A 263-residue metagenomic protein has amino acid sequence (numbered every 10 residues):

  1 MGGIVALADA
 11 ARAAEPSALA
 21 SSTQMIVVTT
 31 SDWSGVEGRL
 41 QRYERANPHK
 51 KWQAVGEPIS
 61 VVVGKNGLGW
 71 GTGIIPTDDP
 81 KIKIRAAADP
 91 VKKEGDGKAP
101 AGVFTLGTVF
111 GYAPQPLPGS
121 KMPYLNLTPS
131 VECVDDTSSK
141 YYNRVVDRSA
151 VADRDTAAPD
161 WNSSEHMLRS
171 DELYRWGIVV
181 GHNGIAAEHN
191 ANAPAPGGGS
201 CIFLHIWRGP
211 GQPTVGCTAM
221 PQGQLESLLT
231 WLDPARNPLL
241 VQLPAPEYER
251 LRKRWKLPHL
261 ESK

Functional and structural regions predicted by a protein language model:
M1-A6: Bacterial N-terminal signal peptides
R12-T214, G223-K263: Cell wall/extracellular polymer interaction/catalysis modules
C217: Short cysteine clusters
M220: A conserved hydrophobic position in a structured secondary element of the catalytic/binding core that shapes
